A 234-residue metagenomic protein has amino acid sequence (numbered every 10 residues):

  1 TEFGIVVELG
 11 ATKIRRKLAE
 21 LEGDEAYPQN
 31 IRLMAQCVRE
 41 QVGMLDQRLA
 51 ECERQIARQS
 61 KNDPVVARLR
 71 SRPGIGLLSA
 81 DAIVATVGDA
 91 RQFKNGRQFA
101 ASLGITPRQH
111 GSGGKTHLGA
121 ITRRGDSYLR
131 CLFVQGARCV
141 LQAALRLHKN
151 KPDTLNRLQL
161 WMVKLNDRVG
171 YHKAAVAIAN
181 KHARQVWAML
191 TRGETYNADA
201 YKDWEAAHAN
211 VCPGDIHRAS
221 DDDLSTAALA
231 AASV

Functional and structural regions predicted by a protein language model:
T1-V234: A detector of single, family-specific signature residues that are central to catalytic or substrate-handling motifs
